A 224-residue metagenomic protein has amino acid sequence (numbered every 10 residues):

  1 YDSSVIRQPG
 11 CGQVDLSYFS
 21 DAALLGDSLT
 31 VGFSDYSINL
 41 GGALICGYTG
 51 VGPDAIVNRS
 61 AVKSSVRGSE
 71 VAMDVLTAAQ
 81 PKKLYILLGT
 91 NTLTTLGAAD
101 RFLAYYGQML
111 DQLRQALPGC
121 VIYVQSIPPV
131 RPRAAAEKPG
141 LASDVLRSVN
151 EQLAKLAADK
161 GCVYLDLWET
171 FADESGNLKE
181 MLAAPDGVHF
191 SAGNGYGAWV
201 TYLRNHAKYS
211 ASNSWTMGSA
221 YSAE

Functional and structural regions predicted by a protein language model:
Y1-S20, W215, E224: N-terminal, intrinsically disordered, polar/charged segments of Gram-positive cell-envelope systems that serve as
R7, V14-D15, G32, C46 (+10 more regions): Extracellular glycan-modifying ectodomains
C11-A104: Conserved SGNH/GDSL esterase-like catalytic core that processes O-acyl groups on lipids and polysaccharides
I45-Y48, Q125, L165-W168: Conserved beta-strand termini and adjacent loop/short-helix elements that scaffold enzyme active sites in alpha/beta
L87, Q125-S126: Alpha/beta-hydrolase-fold catalytic nucleophile elbow
A99-M109, L146-R147: Charged helix-capping and loop-helix junction motifs
L117-V121: A short helix->loop->beta-strand "cap" motif at the edges of active sites that frequently abuts
V130-E224: Catalytic His-Asp segment of secreted/periplasmic serine-dependent ester chemistry enzymes
